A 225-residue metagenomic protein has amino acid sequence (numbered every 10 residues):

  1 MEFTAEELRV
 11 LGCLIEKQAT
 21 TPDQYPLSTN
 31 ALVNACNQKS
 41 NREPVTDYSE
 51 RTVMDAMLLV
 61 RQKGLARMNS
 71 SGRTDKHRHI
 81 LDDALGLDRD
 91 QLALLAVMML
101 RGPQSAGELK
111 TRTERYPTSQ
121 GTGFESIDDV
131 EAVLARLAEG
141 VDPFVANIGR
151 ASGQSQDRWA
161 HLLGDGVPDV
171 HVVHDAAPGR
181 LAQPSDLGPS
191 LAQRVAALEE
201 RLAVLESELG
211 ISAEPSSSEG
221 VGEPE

Functional and structural regions predicted by a protein language model:
T4-D23, G86-P103: Positively charged, polyanion-binding regions of nucleic-acid-associated proteins
C13, A56, V133, L162: Residues in the recognition helix of alpha-helical DNA-binding motifs
T21-V45, P103-F124: Short acidic, hydrophobic short linear motifs in intrinsically disordered regions
M54-M57, R61-G72, L134-A151: A short, conserved structural fragment
G72-D75, H79-E108, D157-S190: Short, amphipathic alpha-helical interaction segments positioned at domain boundaries
L81, L87-A135, V141-V145, R150-S152: Extended, charged alpha-helical interaction scaffolds
R112-R115, S119-T122, G149-L163, S207-E225: Helical coiled-coil/dimerization "stalks" and their immediately adjacent regulatory linkers at helix->disorder
R180-S216: Amphipathic alpha-helical oligomerization/assembly segments
